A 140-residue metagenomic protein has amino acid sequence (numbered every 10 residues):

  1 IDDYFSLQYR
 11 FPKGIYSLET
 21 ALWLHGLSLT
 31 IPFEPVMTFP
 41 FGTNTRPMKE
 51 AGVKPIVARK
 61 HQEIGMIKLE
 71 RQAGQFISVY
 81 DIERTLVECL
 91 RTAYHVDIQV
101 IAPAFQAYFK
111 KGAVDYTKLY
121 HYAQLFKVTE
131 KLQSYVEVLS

Functional and structural regions predicted by a protein language model:
I1-S140: Nucleic-acid-binding surface
